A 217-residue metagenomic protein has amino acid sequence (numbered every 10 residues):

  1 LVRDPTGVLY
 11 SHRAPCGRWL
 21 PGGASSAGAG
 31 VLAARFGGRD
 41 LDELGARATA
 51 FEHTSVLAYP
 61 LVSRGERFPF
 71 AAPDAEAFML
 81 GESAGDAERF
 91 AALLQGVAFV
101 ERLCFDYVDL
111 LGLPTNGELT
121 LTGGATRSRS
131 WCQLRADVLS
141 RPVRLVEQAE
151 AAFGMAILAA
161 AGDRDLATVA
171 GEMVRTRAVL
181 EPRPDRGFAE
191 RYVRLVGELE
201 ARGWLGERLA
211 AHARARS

Functional and structural regions predicted by a protein language model:
L1-T120, R127-A151, A156-S217: Active-site core segments that coordinate phosphate-bearing ligands/cofactors across diverse enzyme families
